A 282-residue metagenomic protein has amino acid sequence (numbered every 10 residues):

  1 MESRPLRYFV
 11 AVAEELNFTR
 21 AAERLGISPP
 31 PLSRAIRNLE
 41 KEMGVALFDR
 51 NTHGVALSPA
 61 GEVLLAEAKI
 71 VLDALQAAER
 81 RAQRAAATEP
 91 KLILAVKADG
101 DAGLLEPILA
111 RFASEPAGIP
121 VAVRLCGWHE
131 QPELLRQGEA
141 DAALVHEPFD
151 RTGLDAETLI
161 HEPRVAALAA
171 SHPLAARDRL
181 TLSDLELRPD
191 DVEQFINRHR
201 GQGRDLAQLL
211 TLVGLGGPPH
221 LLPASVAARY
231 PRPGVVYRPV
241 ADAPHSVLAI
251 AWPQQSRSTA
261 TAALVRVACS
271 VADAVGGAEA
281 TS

Functional and structural regions predicted by a protein language model:
M1-A35, L64: N-terminal short secondary-structure element
P5, H161, A241-R257: Periplasmic-binding protein-like
E15, R24, R37-A46, E115: Residue cluster at the C-terminal edge of the helix-turn-helix DNA-binding motif
E40-L57, E62: A short LG(V/I)-centered, amphipathic sequence patch enriched for acidic residue(s) preceding the LG motif
E42-M43, L64-A86: Alpha-helical linker/hinge and terminal dimerization helices associated with HTH transcriptional regulators
A60, L64-E67, L104, I108 (+2 more regions): Short amphipathic alpha-helical coupling segments at ligand-binding clamshell hinges and other catalytic/signaling
E89-R151: Central regulatory/effector-binding core of bacterial HTH transcription factors
S114-E115, P132-E133, Q137, D155-L221 (+2 more regions): C-terminal regulatory
